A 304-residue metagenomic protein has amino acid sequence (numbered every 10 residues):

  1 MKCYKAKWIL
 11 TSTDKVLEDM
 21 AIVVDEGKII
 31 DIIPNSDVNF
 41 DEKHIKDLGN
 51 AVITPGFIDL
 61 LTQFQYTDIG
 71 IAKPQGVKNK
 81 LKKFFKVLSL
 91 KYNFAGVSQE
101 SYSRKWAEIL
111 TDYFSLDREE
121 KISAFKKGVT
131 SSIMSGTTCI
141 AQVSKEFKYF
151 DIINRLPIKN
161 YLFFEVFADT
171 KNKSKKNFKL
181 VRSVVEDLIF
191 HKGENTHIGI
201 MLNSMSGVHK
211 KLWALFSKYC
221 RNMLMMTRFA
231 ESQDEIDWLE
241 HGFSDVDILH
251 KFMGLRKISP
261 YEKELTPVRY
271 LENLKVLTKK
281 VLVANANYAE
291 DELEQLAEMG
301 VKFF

Functional and structural regions predicted by a protein language model:
M1-F40, A51-V52: N-terminal metal-binding scaffold of metallo-dependent hydrolase/deaminase domains
K2-Y4, N39-R104, E119, K126 (+1 more regions): Replace "His-x-His-based motif
L61-Q65, M226-A230, N285: Histidine-centered divalent metal-coordination motifs
D68-K121, Y161-F164, Q233-K280, K302: Active-site gating loops and adjacent loop-to-helix segments of metal-dependent hydrolytic enzymes
T138-C139: Short acidic/polar active-site loop segments enriched in Thr and Asp
S144, V281-Y288: Catalytic beta/alpha-barrel core
Y149-K280: Metal-coordinating catalytic core of metallo-dependent amide/deamination hydrolases
